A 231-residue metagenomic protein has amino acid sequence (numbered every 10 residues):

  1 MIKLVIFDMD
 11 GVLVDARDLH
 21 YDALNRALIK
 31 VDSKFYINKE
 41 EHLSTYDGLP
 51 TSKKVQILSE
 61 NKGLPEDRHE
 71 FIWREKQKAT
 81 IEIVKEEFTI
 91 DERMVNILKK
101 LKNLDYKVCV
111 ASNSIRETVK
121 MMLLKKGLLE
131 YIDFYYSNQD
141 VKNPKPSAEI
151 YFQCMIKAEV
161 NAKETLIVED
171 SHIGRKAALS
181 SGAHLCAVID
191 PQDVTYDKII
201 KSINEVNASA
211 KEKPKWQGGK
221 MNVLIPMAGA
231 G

Functional and structural regions predicted by a protein language model:
M1-K3, V95, K99, I115-R116 (+1 more regions): Asp-based, Mg2+/Mn2+-dependent phosphohydrolase catalytic module
I2-V95, K100: N-terminal helical cap/lid subdomain that shapes the substrate entry/recognition surface in HAD-like hydrolases
V5, T165, M221-V223: Conserved hydrophobic helix-helix packing surfaces used for dimerization/oligomerization
D10, W216-G231: N-terminal nucleotide-binding beta1-loop-alpha1 segment
V12, S112-S114: Conserved phosphate-coupling serine/threonine residues in phosphotransfer and NTP-handling enzymes
D105-C109, A162-T165: Short active-site oxyanion
V110, I167, A187, V223-I225: Structural beta-sheet core signal
